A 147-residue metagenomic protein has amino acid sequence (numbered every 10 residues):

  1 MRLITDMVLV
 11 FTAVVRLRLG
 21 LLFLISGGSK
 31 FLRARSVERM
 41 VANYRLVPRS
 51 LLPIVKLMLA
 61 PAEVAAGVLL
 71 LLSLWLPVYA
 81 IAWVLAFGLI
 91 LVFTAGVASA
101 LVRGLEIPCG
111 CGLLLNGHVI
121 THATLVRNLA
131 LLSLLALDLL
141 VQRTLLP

Functional and structural regions predicted by a protein language model:
M1-P147: Membrane-interfacial helix-loop segments of redox and metal-homeostasis proteins, especially TM-loop-TM junctions
